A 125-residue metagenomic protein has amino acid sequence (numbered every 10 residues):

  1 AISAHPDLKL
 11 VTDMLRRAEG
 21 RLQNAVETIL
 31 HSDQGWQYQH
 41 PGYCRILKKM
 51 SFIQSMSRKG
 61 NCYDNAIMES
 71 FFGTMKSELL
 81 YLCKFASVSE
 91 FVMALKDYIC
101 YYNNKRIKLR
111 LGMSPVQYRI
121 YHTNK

Functional and structural regions predicted by a protein language model:
A1-N24: Active-site beta-loop-alpha junctions of metal-dependent nucleic acid enzymes, especially the RNase H-like/DDE
D13, R17, R45, M93-D97: Generic recognition of well-ordered alpha-helical segments within structured catalytic/regulatory domains
R21-A25, M50-K59: Short, basic (Lys/Arg/His-rich) helix/loop patches that form interaction surfaces in the mid-to-C-terminal regions
I29: Hydrophobic "anchor" residues on beta-strands that sit immediately upstream of conserved functional sites
S32-Q34, H40-P41, M56-K76, S87-M93 (+1 more regions): RNase H-like two-metal-ion nuclease catalytic core shared by retroviral integrases and related mobile-element nucleases
Q39-K49: Active-site/catalytic core of tyrosine-dependent DNA strand-transfer enzymes
K48-F52, T74-K125: C-terminal domain-tail junction helix/linker
